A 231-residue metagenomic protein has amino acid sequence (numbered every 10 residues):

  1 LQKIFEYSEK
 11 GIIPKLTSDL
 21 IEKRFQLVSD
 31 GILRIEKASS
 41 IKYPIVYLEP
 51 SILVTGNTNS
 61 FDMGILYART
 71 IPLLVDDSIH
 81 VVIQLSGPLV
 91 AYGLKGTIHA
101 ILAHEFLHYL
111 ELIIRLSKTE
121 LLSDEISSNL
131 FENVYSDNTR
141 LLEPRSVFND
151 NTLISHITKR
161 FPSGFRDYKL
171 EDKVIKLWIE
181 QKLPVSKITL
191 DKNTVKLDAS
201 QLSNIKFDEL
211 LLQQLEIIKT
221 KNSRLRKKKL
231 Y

Functional and structural regions predicted by a protein language model:
I4-L16: Acidic/histidine-rich, surface-exposed loop or edge segments in extracytoplasmic proteins
I13-L27, D124: A short, highly charged nucleic-acid-interacting micro-segment common to nuclease and nuclease-linked defense proteins
I21-P44: Zn2+-dependent metallopeptidase catalytic core
L48-T55: Acidic helix-start/capping segments at beta-turn-to-alpha-helix junctions
G56-G96: Active-site scaffold of zinc-dependent metalloenzymes
A100-I113: Active-site recognition of the HExxH zinc-binding catalytic motif
I114-R166: Post-HExxH zinc-binding segment in Zn-dependent metallohydrolases
V147, N151-Y231: Pan-zinc metallopeptidase signature
